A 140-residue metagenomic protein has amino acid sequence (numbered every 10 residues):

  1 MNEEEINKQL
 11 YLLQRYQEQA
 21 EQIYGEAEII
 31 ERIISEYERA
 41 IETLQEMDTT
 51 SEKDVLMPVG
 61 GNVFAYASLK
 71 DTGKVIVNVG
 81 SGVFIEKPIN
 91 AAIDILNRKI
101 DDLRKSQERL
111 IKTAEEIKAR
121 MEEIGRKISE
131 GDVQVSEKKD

Functional and structural regions predicted by a protein language model:
M1-V79, V83-D140: Intrinsically disordered, low-complexity regulatory regions in eukaryotic proteins
